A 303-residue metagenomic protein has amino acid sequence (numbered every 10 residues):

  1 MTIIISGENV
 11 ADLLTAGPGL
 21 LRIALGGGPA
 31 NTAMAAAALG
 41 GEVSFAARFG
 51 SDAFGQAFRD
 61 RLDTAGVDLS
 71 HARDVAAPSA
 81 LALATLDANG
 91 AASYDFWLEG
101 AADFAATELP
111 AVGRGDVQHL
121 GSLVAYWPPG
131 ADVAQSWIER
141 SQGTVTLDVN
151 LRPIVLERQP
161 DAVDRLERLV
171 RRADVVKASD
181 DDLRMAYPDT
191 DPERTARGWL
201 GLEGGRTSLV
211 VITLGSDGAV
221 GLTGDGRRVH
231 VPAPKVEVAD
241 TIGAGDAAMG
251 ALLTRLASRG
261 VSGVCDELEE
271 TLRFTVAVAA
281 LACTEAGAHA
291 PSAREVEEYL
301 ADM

Functional and structural regions predicted by a protein language model:
M1-I4, R61-S70, A88-R227, V296 (+1 more regions): Ribokinase/PfkB-type carbohydrate-kinase core domain
M1-V67, V238-A239: Glycine-rich phosphate/adenosyl-contacting loop at the front of the ribokinase-like
N9, G28, L123, V149 (+1 more regions): Active-site metal-binding loops of divalent metal-dependent hydrolases
A11, T15, S51, L151-P153 (+3 more regions): Short, glycine/acidic-enriched loop or turn micro-motifs at the edges of active sites
M34, L81-T85, A219-L222: Short beta-strand scaffold segments in enzyme catalytic cores
A36, S179, G245: Short, conserved phosphate/pyrophosphate- and ester-handling motifs at nucleotide-, phospho-/glycolipid
S70-A80: A short, structured active-site edge motif that brings together acidic residues
T190-M303: Conserved phosphate-binding/catalytic region of the ribokinase-like
